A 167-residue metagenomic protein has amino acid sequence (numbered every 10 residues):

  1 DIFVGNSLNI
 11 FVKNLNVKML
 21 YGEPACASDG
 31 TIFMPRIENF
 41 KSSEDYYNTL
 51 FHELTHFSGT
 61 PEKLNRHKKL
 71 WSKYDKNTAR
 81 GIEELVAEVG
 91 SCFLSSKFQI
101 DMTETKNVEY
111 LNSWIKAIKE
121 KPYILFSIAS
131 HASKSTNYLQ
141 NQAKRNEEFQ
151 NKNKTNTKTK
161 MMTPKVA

Functional and structural regions predicted by a protein language model:
D1-D45, F57-L64: Active-site scaffold of zinc-dependent metalloenzymes
V4, Y47, E83-V86, I128: Hydrophobic (often cysteine-bearing) scaffold residues that line and stabilize catalytic clefts of nucleotide/cofactor
F11, L54, G90-L94: Residues within well-ordered alpha helices
L20-G22, I82, I100: A hydrophobic alpha-helical transmembrane-helix feature that marks the membrane cores and membrane-interface segments
S42, Y46, L50, T103 (+1 more regions): Short, contiguous, pocket-lining structural segments that sit at or immediately flank catalytic/ligand-binding sites
E44, G59-L85, E104-S113: Post-HEXXH active-site segment of zinc metalloproteases
N48-P61, A87: Active-site recognition of the HExxH zinc-binding catalytic motif
A79-R80, S91-K154, K158-M162, A167: Long, well-structured alpha-helical subdomains associated with metal-dependent extracellular/ecto-lumenal hydrolases
